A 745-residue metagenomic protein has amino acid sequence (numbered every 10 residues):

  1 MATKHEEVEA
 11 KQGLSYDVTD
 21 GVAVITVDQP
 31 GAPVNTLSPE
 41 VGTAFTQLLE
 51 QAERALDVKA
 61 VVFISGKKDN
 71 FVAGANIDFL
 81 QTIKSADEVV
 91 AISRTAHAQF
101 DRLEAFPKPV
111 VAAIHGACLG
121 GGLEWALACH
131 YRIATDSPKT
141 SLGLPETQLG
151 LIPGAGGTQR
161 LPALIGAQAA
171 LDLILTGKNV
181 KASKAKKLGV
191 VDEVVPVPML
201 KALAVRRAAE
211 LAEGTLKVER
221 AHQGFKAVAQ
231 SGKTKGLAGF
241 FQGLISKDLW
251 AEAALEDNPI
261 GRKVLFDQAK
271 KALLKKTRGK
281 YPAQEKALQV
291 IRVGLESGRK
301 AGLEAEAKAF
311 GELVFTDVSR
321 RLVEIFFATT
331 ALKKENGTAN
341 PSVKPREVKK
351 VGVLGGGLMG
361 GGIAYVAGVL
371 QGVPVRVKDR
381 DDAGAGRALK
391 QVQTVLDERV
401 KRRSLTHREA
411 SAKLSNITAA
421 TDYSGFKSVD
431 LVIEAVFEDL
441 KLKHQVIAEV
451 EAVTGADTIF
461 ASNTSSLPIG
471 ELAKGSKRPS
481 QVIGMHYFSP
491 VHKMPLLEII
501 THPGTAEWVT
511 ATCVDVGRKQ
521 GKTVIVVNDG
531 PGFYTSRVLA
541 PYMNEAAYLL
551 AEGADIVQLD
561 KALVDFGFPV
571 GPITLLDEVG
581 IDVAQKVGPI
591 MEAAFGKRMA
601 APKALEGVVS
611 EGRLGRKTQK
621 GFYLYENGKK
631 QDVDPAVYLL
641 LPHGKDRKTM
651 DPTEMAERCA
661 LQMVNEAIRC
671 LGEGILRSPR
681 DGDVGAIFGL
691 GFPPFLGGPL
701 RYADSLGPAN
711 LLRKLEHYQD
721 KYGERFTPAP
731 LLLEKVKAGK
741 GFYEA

Functional and structural regions predicted by a protein language model:
M1-I64, D101: Conserved CoA-thioester-binding segment of acyl-CoA-metabolizing enzymes
D17, D28, I83, I92-T95 (+4 more regions): N-terminal glycine-rich phosphate-binding loop for ADP-containing cofactors
V22-T26, A60-I64, V111-A113, I133 (+2 more regions): Structural motif
T26-S38, G66-F71, H130-L142, G368-P374: Short, charged helix-to-loop "capping" segments that act as catalytic/coupling loops
F45-L48, A52, W125, I363 (+1 more regions): Structural preference for long, well-ordered alpha-helical segments in enzyme cores
S65-Q99, C118, Q148-G150: Glycine- (often His-adjacent) and acidic-residue-rich active-site loop that binds/positions the CoA thioester
G66, H97, R102-L149, P153 (+2 more regions): Glycine-rich beta-to-alpha active-site loop
